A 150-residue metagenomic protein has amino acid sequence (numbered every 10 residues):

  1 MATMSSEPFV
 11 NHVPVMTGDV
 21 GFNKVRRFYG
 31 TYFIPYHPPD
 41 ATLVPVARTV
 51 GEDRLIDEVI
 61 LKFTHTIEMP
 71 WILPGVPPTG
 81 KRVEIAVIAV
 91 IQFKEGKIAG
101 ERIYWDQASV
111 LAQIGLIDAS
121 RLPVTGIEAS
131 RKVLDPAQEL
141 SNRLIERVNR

Functional and structural regions predicted by a protein language model:
M1-R150: C-terminal and inter-domain tail/linker signature
